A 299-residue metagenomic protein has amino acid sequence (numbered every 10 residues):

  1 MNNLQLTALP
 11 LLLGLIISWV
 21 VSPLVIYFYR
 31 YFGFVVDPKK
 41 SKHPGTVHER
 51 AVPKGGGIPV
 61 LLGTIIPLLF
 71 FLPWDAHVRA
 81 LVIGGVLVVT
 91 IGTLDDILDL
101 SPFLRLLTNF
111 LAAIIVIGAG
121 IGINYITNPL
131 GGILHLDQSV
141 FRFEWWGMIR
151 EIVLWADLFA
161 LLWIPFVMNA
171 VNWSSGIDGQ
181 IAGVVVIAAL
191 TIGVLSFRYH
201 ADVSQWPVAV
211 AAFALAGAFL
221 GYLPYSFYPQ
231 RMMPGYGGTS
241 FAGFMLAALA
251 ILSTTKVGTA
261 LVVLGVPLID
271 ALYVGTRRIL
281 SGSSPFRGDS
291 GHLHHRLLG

Functional and structural regions predicted by a protein language model:
N2-A271: "…together with the soluble PPM/PP2C metallo-phosphatase catalytic core" -> "…together with the soluble PPM/PP2C
G176-A188, T276-G299: Solvent-exposed interhelical
